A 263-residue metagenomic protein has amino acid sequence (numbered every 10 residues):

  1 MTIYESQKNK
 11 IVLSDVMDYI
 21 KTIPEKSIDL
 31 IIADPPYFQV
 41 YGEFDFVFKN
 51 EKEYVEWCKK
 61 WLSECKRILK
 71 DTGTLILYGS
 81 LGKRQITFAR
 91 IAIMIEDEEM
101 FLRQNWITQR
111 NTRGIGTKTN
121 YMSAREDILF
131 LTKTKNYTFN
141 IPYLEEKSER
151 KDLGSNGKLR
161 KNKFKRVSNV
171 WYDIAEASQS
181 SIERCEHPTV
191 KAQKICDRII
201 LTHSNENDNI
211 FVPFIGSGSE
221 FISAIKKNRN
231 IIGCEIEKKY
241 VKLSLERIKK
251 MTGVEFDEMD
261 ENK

Functional and structural regions predicted by a protein language model:
M1-S6, L245-M259: Short, conserved SAM-binding/catalytic segment of Class I S-adenosyl-L-methionine-dependent methyltransferases
T2-C234, K238-L243: Core catalytic lobe of class I
P142-E145, E255-K263: Short, flexible loop/turn segments with low-complexity composition
